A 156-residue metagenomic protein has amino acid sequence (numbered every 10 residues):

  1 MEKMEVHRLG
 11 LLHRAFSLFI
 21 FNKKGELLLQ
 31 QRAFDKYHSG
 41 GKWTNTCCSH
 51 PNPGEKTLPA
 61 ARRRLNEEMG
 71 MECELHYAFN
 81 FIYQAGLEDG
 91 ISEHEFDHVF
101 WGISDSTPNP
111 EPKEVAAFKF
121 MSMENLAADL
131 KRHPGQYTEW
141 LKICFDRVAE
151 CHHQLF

Functional and structural regions predicted by a protein language model:
M1-M4, A33, E114: Residue-level structural signal for beta-strand termini and adjacent loop
M1-S17, K23: Acidic, metal-coordinating catalytic segment for phosphate/diphosphate chemistry, firing primarily on the Nudix
E5-G10, K36-S39, F118-K119: A short local loop/turn or secondary-structure capping micro-motif enriched for an aromatic residue
H7, H13, H50, H94 (+1 more regions): Histidine-centered active-site/metal-ligand motif
A15-C47: A glycine-rich, hydrophobic loop/mini-helix early in the fold
L29, T44-A78, F100: The catalytic Nudix box helix
G41, F81-L87, I91-F156: Nudix hydrolase/Nudix homology domain
